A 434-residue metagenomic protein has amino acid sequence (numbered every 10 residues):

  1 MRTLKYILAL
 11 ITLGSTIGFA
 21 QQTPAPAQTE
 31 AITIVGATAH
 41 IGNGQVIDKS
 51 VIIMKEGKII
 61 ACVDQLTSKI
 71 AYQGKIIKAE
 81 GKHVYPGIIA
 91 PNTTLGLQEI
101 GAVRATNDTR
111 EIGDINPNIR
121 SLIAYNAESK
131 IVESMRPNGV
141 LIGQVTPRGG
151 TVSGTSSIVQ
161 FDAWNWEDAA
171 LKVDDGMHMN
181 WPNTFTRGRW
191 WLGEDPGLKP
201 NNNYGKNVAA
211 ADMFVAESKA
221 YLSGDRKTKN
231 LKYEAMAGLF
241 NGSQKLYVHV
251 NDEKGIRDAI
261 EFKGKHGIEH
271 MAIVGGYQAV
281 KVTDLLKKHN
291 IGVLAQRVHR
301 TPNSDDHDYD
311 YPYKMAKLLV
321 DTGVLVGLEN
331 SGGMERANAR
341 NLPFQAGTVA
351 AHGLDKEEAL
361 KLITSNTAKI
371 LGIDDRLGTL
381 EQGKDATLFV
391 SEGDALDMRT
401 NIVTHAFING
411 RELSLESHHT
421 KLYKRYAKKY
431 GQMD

Functional and structural regions predicted by a protein language model:
M1-A25: Bacterial Sec-dependent N-terminal signal peptides
Q22-T38: Short N-terminal segments immediately surrounding and downstream of signal-peptide cleavage
A25-P26, A39, N43-Y85: Histidine-rich, glycine-flanked metal-binding segment
E30-I34, K69-L122, P137: Replace "His-x-His-based motif
G36, G101, T106-I112, N118 (+5 more regions): His/Asp/Glu-enriched, well-ordered alpha-helical/loop segment that forms or immediately abuts the divalent-metal
A37-H40, D48, E381-Y426: C-terminal cap of metal-dependent C-N hydrolases
I131, N138-R257, E261-H270: Polyanionic/metal-chelating signatures
K254-R257, E261-L325: Extended hydrophobic/aromatic segments used for targeting, binding, or gating
